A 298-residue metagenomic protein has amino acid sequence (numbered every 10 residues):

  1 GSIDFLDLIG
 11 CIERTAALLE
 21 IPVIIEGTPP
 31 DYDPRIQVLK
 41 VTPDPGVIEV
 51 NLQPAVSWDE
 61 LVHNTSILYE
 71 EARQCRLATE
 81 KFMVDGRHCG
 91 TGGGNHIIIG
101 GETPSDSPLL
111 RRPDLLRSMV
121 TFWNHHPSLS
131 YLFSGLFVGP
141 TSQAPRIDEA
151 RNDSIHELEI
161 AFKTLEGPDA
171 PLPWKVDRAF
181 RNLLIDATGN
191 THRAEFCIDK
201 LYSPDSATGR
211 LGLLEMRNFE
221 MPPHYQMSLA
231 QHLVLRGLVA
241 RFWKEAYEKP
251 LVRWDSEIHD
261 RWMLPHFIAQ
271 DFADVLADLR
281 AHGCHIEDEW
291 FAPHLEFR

Functional and structural regions predicted by a protein language model:
G1-G46, L52-T91, E102-R298: C-terminal accessory/tail domains of diverse enzymes
